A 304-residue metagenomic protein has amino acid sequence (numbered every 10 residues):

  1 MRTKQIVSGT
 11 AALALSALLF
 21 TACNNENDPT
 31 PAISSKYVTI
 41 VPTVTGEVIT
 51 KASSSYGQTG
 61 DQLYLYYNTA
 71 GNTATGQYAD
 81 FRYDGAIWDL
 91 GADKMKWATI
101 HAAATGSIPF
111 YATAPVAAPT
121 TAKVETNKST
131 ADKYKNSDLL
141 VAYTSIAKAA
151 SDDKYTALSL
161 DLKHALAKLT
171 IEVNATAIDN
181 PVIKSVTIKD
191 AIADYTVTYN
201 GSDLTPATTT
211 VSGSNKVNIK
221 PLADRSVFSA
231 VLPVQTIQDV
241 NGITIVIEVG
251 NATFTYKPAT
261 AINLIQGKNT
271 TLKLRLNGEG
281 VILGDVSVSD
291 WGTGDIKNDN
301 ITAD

Functional and structural regions predicted by a protein language model:
R2-D304: Sec-type signal peptide cleavage vicinity
